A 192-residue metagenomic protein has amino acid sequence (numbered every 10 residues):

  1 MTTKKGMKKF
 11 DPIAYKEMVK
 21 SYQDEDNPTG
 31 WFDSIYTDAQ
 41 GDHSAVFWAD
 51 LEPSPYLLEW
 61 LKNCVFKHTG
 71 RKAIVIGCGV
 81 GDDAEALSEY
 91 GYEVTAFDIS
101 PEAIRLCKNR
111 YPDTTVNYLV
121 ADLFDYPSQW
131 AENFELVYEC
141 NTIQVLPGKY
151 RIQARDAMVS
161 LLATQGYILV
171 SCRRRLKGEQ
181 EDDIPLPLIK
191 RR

Functional and structural regions predicted by a protein language model:
T2-I74, G79-W130, L146-R192: Class I (Rossmann-like) S-adenosyl-L-methionine-dependent methyltransferase catalytic domain, capturing the SAM-binding
N133-F134: Local beta-strand N-terminus motif with an aromatic residue
Y138: A conserved beta-strand element that flanks and buttresses the S-adenosyl-L-methionine
N141-V145: Short catalytic micro-motifs in class I SAM-dependent methyltransferases
